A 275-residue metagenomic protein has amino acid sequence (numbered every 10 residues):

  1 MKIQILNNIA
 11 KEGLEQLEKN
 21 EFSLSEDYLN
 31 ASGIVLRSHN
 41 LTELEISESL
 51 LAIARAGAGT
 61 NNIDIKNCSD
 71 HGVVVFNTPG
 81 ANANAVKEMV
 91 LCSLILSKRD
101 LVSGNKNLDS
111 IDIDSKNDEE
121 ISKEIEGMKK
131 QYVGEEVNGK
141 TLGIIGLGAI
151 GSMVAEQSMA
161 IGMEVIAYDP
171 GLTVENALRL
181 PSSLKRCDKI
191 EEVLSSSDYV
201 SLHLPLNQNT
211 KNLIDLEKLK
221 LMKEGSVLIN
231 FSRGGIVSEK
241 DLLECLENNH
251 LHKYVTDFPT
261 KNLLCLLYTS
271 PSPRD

Functional and structural regions predicted by a protein language model:
M1-T78, I113, S195, D215: An N-terminal-biased, well-structured beta-alpha scaffold segment characteristic of Rossmann-like dinucleotide-binding
H39, E43-L44, P170-L267: Rossmann-like adenosine-cofactor binding region
P79-T141: Phosphate-binding beta-alpha-beta segment of Rossmann-like dinucleotide-binding domains, i.e., the NAD(P)
L147-G148: Glycine-rich Rossmann-fold phosphate-binding loop(s) that bind the pyrophosphate of adenine dinucleotide cofactors
G151-S152: N-terminal Rossmann-fold NAD(P) dinucleotide-binding loop
S158: Aromatic pocket-lining residues of Rossmann-like dinucleotide-binding sites
I166: Conserved beta-strand positions in the Rossmann-like core of class I SAM-dependent methyltransferases
Y268-D275: Conserved small/polar residues in nucleotide/adenosyl-binding loops
